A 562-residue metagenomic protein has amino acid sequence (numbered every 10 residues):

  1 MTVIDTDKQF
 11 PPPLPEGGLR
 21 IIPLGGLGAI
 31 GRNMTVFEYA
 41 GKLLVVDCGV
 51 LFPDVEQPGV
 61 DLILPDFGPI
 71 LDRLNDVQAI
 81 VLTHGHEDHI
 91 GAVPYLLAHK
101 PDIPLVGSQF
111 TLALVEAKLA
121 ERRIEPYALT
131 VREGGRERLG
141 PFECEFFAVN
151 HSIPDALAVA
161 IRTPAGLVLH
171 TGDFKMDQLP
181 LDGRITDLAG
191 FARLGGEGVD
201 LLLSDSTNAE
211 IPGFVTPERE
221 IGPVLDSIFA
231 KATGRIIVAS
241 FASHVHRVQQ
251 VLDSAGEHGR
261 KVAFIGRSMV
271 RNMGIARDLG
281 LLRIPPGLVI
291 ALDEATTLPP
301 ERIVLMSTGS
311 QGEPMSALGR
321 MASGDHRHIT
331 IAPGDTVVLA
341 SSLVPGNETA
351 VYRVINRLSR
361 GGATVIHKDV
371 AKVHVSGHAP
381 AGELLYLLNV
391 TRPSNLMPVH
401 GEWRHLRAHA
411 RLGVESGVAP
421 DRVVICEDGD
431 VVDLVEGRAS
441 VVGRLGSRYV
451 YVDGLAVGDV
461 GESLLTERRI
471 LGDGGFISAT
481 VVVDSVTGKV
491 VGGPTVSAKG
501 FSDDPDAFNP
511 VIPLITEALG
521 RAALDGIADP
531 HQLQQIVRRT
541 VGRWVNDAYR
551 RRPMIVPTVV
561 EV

Functional and structural regions predicted by a protein language model:
T2-V81, H86-L298, S316-T330, T349-R353: His/Asp/Glu-rich metal-coordinating catalytic cores of metallo-dependent phosphodiesterases/hydrolases acting on
I4, L27, L51-V55, D76-V77 (+5 more regions): A glycine- and charged-residue-rich anion-binding loop/surface
L24, A40, R162, D205-T207 (+4 more regions): Structured loops at beta-to-helix junctions and adjacent beta-edge loops in soluble globular domains
L119, G413, V545: Conserved hydrophobic residues forming the short capping helix/wall of the S-adenosyl-L-methionine
R132, E427, R551-I555: Short Gly/Ser/Thr- and Asp/Glu-enriched loop/turn motifs at secondary-structure junctions
P141, A156-A158, R302, G474-S478 (+1 more regions): Broad gene-expression machinery/nucleic-acid interaction feature
E210-G346, A350-D506, P510, L514-G526 (+2 more regions): Hard-cation-handling environments
G526-V562: C-terminal tails and terminal domains of large nucleic-acid-associated and other macromolecular-machine proteins
